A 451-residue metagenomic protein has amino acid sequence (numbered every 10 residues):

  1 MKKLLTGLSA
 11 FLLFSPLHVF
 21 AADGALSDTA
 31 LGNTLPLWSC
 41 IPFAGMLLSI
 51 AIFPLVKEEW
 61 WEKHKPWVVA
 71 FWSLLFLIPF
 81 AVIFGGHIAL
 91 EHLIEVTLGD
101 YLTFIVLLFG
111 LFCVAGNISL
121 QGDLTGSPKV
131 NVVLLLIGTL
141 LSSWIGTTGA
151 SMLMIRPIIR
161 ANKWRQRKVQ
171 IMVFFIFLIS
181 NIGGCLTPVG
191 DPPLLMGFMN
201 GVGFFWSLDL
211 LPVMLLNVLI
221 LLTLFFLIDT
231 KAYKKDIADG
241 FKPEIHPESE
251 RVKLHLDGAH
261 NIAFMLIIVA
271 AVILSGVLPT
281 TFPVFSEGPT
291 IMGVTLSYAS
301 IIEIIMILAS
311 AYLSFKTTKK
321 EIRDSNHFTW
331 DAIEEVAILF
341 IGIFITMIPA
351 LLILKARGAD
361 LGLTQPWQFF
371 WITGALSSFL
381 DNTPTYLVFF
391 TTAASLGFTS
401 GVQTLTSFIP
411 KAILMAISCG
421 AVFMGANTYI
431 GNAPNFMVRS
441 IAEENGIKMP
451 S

Functional and structural regions predicted by a protein language model:
M1-A22: N-terminal secretory/membrane targeting signals
A10-F14, P42-F53, W72-I83, L108-G116 (+8 more regions): Hydrophobic core segments of alpha-helical transmembrane domains in multi-pass membrane transport and ion-translocation
V19-D23, E58-E59, L77-T97, Y101 (+5 more regions): Transmembrane alpha-helix boundary signature
L26-S39, W60-V69, L90-L102, F204-V213 (+5 more regions): Interfacial loop-to-helix junctions that mark the boundaries of transmembrane helices in multi-pass membrane
W60, R167, L186-T187, F205-E250 (+3 more regions): Juxtamembrane and boundary regions of transmembrane helices in multi-pass small-molecule transporters and channels
P79-A81, S142, M152-R167, I171-V173 (+4 more regions): Membrane-interfacial helix-loop connectors
S207-T317: Core mid-bundle transmembrane helix pairs that form the ion/substrate translocation pathway in diverse multi-pass
M265-L396: Transmembrane helical segments that form the transport core of multi-pass membrane transport proteins
